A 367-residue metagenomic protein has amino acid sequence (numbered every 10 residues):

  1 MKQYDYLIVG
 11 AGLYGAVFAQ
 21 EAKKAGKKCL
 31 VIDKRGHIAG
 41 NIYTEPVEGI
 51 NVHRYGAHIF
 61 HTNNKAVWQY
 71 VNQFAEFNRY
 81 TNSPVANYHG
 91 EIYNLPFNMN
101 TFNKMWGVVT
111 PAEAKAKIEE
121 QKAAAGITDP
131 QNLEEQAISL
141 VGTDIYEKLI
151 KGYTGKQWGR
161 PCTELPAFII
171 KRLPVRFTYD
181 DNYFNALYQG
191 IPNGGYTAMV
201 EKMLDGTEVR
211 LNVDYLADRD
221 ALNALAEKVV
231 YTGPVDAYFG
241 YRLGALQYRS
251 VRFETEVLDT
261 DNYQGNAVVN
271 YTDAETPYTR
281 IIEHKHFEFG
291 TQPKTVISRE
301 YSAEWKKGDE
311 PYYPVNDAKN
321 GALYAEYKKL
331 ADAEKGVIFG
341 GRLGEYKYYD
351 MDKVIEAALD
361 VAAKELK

Functional and structural regions predicted by a protein language model:
Y4, G26, T207, L225-E227 (+1 more regions): Short, well-ordered alpha-helix to beta-strand connector turns
Y4-V31, A362, L366: N-terminal Rossmann-like FAD-binding beta1-loop-alpha1 element of flavoenzymes
Q20-E48: Glycine-rich FAD pyrophosphate-binding loop
A39-N41, Y88, N94-L95, Y146 (+6 more regions): Short catalytic/ligand-binding loop motif for oxyanion handling, primarily in non-cytosolic enzymes, centered on
E48-A123: Dinucleotide-binding Rossmann-like beta1-alpha1 core, especially the glycine-rich loop that anchors the ADP
H89-Y93, M99-K228, T232, D236-F239: Active-site/ligand-binding neighborhood in enzyme catalytic cores
Y215-L330: Mid-domain catalytic core of redox enzymes that form a hydrophobic substrate pocket/lid adjacent to a catalytic redox
E310-K367: C-terminal catalytic lobe of FAD-dependent flavoproteins
